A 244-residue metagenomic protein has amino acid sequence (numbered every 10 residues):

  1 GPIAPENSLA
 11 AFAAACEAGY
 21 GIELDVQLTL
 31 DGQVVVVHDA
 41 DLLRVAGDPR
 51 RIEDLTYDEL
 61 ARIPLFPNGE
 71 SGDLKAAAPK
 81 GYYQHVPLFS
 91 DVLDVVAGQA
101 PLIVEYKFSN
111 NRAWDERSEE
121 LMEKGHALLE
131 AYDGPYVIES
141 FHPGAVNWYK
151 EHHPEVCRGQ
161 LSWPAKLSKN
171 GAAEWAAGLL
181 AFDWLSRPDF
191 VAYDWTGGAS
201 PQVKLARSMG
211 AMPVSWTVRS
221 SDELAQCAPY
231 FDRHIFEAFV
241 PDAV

Functional and structural regions predicted by a protein language model:
G1-V244: Phosphate-group recognition and catalysis centered on beta-loop-alpha active-site segments
